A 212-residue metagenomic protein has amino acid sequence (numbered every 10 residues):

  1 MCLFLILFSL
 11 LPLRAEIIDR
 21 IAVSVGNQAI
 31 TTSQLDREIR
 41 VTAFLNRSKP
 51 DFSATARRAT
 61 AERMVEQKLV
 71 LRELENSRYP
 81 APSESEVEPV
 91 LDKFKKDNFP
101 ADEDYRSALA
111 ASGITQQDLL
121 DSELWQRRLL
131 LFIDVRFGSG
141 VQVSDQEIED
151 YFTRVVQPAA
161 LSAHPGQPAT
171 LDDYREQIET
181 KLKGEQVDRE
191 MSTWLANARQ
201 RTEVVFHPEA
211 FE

Functional and structural regions predicted by a protein language model:
M1-P12: Bacterial N-terminal signal peptides
A15-E16, Q28: Boundary of Sec targeting at the N-terminus
I17-S24, A54-E212: Peptidyl-prolyl cis-trans isomerase
A22-F52: N-terminal targeting signals for Sec/Tat export/insertion, comprising classic cleavable signal peptides
